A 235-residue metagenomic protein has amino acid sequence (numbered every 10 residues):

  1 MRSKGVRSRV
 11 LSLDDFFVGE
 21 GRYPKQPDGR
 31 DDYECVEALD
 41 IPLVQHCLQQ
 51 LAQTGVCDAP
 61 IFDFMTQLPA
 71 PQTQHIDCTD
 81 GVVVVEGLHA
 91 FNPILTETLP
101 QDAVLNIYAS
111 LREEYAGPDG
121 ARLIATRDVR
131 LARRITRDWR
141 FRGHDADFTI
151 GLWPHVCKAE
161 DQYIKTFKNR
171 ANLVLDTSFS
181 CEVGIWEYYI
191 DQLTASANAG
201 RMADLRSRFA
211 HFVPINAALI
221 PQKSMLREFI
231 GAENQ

Functional and structural regions predicted by a protein language model:
M1-V10: Post-Walker A helix-loop "phosphate-sensing" segment adjacent to the P-loop in P-loop NTPases
R2, Q74-C78: A short acidic-Thr-Gly-centered motif at the start of a beta-strand
R9-L11, V18-L68, V82: Conserved nucleotide-sensing/catalytic segment adjacent to the nucleotide-binding pocket in NTP-handling enzymes
D63-P71, H155-K158: Short gly/ser/thr-rich secondary-structure transition/capping motifs
D77-T79, Q101-D102: Short loop/turn elements that form and flank the Walker-type P-loop nucleotide-binding site in RecA-like NTPase cores
V82-E86, I107-Y108: Structural recognition of the conserved hydrophobic beta-strand(s) that form the central parallel beta-sheet of P-loop
L88-F91: Short beta->alpha connector loops
P93-Q235: Conserved NTP phosphate-binding and transfer environment spanning the P-loop NTPase/kinase superfamily
